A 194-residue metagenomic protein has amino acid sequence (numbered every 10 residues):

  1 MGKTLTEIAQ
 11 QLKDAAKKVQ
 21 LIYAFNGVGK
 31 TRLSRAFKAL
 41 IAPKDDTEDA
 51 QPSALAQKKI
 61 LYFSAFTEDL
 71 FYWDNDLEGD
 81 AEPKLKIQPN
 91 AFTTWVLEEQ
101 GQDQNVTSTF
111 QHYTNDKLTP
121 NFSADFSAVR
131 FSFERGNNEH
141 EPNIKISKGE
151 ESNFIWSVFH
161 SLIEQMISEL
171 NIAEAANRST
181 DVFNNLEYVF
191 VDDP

Functional and structural regions predicted by a protein language model:
M1-A16: N-terminal pre-Walker A segment at the start of P-loop NTPase domains
K17, A56-I60, L186: Short glycine-/polar-rich loops that comprise or flank the Walker A/P-loop and associated switch/sensor motifs
I22: Hydrophobic anchor at the beta1->P-loop junction of P-loop NTPases
G27, T31: Walker A/P-loop
R35-L97, G101, T107: ABC ATPase nucleotide-binding domain signature region
A81-E151, F159-Y188: Extended helical coiled-coil dimerization/tether regions that scaffold and oligomerize large DNA-maintenance assemblies
V191-D192: Hydrophobic residues in beta-strands of the RecA-like P-loop NTPase core, especially within AAA+ ATPase
